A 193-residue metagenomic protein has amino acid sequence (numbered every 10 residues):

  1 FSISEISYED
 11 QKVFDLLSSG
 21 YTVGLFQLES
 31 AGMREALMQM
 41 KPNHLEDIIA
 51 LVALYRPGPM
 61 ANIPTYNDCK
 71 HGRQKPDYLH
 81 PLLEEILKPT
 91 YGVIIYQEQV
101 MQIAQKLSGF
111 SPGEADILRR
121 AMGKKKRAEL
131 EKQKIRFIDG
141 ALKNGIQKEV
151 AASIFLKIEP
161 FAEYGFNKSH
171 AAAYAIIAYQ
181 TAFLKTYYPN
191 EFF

Functional and structural regions predicted by a protein language model:
F1-F193: Noncatalytic, beta-rich nucleic-acid-contacting surfaces in large DNA/RNA-processing enzymes
